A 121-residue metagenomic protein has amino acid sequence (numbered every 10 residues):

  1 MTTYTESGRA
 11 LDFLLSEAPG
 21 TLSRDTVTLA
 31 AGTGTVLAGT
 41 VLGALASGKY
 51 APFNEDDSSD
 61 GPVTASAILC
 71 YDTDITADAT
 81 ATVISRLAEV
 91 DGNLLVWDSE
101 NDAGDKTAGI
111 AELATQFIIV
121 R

Functional and structural regions predicted by a protein language model:
M1-R121: Surface-exposed, low-hydrophobicity beta-strand/loop segments enriched in small/polar/acidic residues
